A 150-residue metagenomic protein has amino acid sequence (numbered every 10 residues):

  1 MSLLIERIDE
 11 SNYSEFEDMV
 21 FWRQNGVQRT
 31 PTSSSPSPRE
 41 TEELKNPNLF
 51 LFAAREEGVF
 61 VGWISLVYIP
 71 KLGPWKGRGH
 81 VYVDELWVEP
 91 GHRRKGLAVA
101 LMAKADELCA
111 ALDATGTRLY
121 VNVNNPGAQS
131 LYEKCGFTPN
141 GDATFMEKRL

Functional and structural regions predicted by a protein language model:
L3, R7-S14, M19-R78, D84 (+1 more regions): Acetyl-CoA-dependent GNAT
L49, G141-F145: Short hydrophobic/aromatic beta-strand or adjacent loop that forms the aromatic wall/cage of a ligand/substrate-binding
D84, E89, N122: Residue-level recognition of the GNAT/N-acetyltransferase active site
V88, R94-E107, S130, K134: Conserved acetyl-CoA-binding loop-helix of GNAT-fold acetyltransferases
T115-A128, E147-L150: Conserved beta-strand-loop-alpha-helix junction that forms the acyl-donor binding cleft
E133-D142: Conserved acetyl-CoA-binding loop of GNAT-fold acetyltransferases
